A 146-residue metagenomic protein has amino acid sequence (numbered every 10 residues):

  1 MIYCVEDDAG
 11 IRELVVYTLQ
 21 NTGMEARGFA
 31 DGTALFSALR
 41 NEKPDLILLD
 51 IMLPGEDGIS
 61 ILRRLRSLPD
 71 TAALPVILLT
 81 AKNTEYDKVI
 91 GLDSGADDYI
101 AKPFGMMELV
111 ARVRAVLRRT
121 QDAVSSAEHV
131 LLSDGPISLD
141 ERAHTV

Functional and structural regions predicted by a protein language model:
M1, A115-V146: Short, Lys/Arg-enriched segments at the junction into DNA-binding effector domains of transcriptional regulators
M1-D122: N-terminal/domain-start alpha-helical segments
